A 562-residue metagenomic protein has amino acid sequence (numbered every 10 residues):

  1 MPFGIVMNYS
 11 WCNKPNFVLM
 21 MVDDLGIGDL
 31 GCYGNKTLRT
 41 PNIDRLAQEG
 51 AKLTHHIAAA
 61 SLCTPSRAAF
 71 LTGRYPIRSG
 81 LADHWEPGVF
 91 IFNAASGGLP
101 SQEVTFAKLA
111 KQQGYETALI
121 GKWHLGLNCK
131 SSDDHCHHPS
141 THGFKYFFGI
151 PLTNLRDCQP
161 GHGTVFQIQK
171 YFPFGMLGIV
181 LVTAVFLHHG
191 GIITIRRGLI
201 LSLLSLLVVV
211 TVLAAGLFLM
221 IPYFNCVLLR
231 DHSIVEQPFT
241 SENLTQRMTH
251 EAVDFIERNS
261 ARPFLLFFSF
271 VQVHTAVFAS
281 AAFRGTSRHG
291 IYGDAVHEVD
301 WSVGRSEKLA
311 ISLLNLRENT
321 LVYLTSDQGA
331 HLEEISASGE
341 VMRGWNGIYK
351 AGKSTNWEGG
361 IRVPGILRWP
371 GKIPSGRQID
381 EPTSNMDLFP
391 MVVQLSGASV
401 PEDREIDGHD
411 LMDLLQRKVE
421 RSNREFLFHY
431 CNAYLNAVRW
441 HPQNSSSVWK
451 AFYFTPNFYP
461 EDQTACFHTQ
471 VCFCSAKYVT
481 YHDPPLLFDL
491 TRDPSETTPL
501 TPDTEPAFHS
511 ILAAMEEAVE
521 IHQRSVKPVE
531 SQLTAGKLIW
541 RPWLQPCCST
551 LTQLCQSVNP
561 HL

Functional and structural regions predicted by a protein language model:
P2-T54, E116, W123, I335-S336 (+2 more regions): Active-site-proximal N-terminal segment of extracellular/periplasmic enzymes that hydrolyze or transfer
F3, N8-P15, V22, I27 (+7 more regions): Long, internal low-complexity/basic segments
L19-M20, I27-A118, L127-K130, P139-Y146 (+1 more regions): Active-site segment of extracytoplasmic enzymes that catalyze sulfate/phosphate-ester chemistry
C32-K36, K52-R74, A82, L119-S132 (+6 more regions): Short, solvent-exposed turn/loop segments enriched in Gly/Ser/Thr/Pro and often Arg
L38, K130-H142, A276-A279, R284-A295 (+4 more regions): Histidine-centered active-site microenvironments of extracellular/periplasmic hydrolases and transferases
S140, K145-Y146, I150-P173, A330-L332 (+7 more regions): C-terminal cap/loop subdomain of S1 sulfatases and analogous C-terminal strand-loop tails that border
V165-I221: Transmembrane alpha-helices
A214-V235, A252-D294, H331, S338-G339 (+1 more regions): Active-site His/acidic residue clusters
